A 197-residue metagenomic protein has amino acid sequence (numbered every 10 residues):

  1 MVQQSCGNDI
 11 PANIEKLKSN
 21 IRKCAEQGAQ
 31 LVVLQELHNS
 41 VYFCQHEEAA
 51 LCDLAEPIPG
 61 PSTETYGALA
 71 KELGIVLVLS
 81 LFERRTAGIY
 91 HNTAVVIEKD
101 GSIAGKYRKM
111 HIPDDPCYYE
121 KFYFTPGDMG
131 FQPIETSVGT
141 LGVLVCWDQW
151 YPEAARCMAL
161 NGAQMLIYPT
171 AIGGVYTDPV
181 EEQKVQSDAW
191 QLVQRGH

Functional and structural regions predicted by a protein language model:
M1-G7: Short beta-strand segments enriched in small/hydrophobic residues
A12-K23, Y151-C157: Short, acidic/polar
N13, C24-A50, A70, L77-V78 (+2 more regions): Active-site beta-strand/loop signature of hydrolases that rely on acidic residues for catalysis
I14-E15, H46-A49, N92-T93, M110 (+2 more regions): Short, glycine/charged-enriched secondary-structure capping and boundary segments
H38-N39, E83, H111-P113, A171-G173: Active-site-proximal loop/turn and secondary-structure-junction residues that shape catalytic pockets, frequently
D53-V143, R195-G196: Catalytic-core segment of enzymes that process non-peptidic bonds
A55-V78, T140, C146-H197: CN hydrolase (nitrilase-like) catalytic-core segments centered on the catalytic cysteine and neighboring Lys/Glu
